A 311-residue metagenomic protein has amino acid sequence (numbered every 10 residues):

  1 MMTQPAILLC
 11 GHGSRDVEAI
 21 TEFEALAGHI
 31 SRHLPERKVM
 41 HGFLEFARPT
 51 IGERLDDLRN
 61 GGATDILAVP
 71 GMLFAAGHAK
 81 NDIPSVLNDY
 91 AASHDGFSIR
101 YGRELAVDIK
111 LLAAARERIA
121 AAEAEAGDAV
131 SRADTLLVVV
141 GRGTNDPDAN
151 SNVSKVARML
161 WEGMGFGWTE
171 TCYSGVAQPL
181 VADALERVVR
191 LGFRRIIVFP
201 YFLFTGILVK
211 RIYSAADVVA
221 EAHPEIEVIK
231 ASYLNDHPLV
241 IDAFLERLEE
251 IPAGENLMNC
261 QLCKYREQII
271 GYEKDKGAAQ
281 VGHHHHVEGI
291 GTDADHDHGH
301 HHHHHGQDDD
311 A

Functional and structural regions predicted by a protein language model:
M1-A311: Active-site-proximal alpha-helix that buttresses catalytic centers in soluble enzyme cores
